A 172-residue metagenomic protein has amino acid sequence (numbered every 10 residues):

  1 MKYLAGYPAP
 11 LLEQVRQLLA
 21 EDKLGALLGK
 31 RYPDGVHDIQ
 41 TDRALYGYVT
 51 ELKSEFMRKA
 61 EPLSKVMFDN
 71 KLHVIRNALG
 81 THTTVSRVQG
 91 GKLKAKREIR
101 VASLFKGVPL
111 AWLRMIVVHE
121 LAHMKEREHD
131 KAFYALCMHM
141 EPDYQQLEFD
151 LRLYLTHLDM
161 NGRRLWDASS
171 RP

Functional and structural regions predicted by a protein language model:
M1-R114, M124-P172: Active-site-proximal or metal-binding-adjacent scaffold patches in catalytic folds
V117: Histidine-centered acyl-transfer/condensation active-site motif and its immediate structural neighborhood
E120: Walker B catalytic acidic pair
